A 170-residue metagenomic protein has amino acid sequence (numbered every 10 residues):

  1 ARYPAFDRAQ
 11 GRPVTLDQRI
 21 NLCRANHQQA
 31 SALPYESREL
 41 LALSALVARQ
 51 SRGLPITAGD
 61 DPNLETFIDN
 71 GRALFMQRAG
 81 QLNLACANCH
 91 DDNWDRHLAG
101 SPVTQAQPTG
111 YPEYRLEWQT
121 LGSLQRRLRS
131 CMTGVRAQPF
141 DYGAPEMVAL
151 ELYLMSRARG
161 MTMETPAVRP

Functional and structural regions predicted by a protein language model:
A1-A5, M76-Q105, Q138, R157-E164: Periplasmic/extracellular electron-transfer cofactor-ligation site, primarily the c-type cytochrome heme-c attachment
P4-D69, D95, P112-P139, M147 (+1 more regions): Post-cleavage N-terminal segment of exported redox proteins
I68-Q77: Short, intrinsically disordered, charge-biased short linear motifs at domain edges
V103-G110, R169: Solvent-exposed, glycine/polar-rich loop segments of beta-barrel outer-membrane systems
Y142: Cys-dependent condensing catalytic cores that perform Claisen condensation/acyl-transfer in fatty-acid/polyketide
